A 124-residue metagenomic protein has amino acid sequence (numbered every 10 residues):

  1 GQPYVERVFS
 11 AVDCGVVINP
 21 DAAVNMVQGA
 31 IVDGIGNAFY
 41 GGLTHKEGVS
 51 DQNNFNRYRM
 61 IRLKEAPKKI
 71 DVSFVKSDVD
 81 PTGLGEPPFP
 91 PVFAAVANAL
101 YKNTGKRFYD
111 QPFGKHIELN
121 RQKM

Functional and structural regions predicted by a protein language model:
Q2-M124: Cofactor-binding beta-sheet edge motifs in enzyme active sites
